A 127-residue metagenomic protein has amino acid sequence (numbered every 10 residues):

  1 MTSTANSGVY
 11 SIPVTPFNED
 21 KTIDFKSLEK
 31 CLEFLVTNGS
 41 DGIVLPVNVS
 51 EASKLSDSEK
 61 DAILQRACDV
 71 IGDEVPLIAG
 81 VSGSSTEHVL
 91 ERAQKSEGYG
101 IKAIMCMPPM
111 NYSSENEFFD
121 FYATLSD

Functional and structural regions predicted by a protein language model:
T2-D127: Active-site beta->alpha loop and helix N-cap motifs at the rims of alpha/beta catalytic domains
